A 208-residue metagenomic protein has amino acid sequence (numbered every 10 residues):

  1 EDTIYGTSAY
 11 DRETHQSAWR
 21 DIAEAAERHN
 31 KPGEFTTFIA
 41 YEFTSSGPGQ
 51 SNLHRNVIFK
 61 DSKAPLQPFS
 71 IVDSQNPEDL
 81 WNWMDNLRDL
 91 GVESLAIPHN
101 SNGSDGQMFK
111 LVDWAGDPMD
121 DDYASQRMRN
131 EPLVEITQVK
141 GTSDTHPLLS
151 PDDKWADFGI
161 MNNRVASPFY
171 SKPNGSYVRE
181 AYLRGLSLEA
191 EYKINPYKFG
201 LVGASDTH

Functional and structural regions predicted by a protein language model:
E1-H208: Extended, charged catalytic domains and RNA/DNA-binding interfaces, predominantly in divalent-metal-using enzymes
